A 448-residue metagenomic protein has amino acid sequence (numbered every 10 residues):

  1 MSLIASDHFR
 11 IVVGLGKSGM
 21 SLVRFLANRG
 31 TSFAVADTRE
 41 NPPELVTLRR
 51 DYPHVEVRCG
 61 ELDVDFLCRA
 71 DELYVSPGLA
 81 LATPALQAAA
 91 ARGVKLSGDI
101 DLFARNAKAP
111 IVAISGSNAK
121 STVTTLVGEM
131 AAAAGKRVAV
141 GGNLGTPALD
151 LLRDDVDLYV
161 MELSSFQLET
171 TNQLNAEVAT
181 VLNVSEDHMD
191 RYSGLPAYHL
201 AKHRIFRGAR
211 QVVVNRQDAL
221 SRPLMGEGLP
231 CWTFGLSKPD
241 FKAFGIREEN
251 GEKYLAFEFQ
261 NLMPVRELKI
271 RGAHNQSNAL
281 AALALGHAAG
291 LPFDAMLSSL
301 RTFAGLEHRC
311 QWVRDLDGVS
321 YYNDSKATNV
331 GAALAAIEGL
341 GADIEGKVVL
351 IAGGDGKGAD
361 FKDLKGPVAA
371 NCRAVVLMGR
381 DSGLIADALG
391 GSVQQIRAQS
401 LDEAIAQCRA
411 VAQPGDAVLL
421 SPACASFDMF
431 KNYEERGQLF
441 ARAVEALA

Functional and structural regions predicted by a protein language model:
M1-G98, L102, R271: N-terminal leader/targeting and accessory segments in enzymes
L3-F9, S21-R29, M263-C372, D387: Nucleotide phosphate-binding/pyrophosphate-handling subdomain across enzymes that bind or process nucleotide phosphates
F9, A27, R49, D65-C68 (+5 more regions): Phosphate-binding loop of NTP-binding sites
G16, R39-N41, L144, Q217-D218 (+1 more regions): Residues in the short beta-alpha loop(s) of Rossmann-like NAD(P)-binding domains
L26, L73, I114, N143 (+12 more regions): Residue-level signal for inorganic ion chemistry
S32-R39, V213-R216, V348-A352, N371-R380: Short internal beta-strands
D37, C59-E61, S97-L102, R216 (+5 more regions): Beta-strand->loop->alpha-helix junctions that form or flank phosphate-binding loops in nucleotide-handling enzymes
L45-R50, H54-E56, K362-D416: C-terminal helical cap/extension that packs against the catalytic core of soluble nucleotide-cofactor enzymes
